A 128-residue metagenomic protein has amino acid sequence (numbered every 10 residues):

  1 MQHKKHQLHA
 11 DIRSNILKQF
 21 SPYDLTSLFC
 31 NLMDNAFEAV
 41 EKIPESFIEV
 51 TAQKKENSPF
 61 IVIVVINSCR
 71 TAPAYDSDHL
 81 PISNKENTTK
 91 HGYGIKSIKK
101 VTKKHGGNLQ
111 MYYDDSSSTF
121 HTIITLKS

Functional and structural regions predicted by a protein language model:
H9-L28: Conserved short strand/loop->alpha-helix "switch" segment adjacent to the catalytic nucleotide/phosphoryl-transfer site
C30-N35: Conserved polar catalytic motif of the HATPase_c/GHKL fold
A36-P44: A short, flexible helix-to-loop-to-beta junction within the catalytic ATP-binding CA
I43, F47-S58: Short beta-strand/loop element within the Bergerat-fold HATPase_c
P59-G92: Glycine-rich/acidic phosphate-handling loop/turn and adjacent ATP-lid/helix of nucleotide-binding kinase/ATPase domains
T71, D115-I123: Glycine-rich nucleotide-binding loop
